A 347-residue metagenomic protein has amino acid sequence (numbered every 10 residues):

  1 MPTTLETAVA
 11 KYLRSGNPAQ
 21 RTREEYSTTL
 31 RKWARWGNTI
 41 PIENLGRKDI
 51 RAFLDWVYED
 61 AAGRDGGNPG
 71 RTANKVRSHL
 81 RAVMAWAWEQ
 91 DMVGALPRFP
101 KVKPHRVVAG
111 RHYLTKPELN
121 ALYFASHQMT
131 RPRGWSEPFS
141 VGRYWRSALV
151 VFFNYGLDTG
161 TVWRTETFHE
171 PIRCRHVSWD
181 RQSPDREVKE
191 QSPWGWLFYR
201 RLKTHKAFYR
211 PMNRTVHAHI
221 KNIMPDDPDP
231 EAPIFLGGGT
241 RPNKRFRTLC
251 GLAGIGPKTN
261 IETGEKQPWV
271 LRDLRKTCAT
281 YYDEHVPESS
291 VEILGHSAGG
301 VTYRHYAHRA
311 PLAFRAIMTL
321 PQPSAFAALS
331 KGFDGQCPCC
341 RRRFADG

Functional and structural regions predicted by a protein language model:
M1, C174, D180-E187, D226-D229 (+3 more regions): C-terminal secondary-structure termini that scaffold catalytic or DNA-interacting sites
P2-L30, N68: Short, aromatic/basic-rich helix-turn unit that serves as a nucleic-acid recognition element
K32, I40, L45, R64-K101 (+2 more regions): N-terminal DNA-binding recognition helix of tyrosine site-specific recombinases/integrases
N74, V93, F99-T159, W163: Basic, Lys/Arg- and aromatic-enriched nucleic-acid-binding interface segment
K101, Y155, R164-N222: Conserved tyrosine-mediated DNA breakage-rejoining catalytic core shared by Y-recombinases
V150, N154, G160-T161, D273-S297: C-terminal catalytic core of tyrosine-transesterase DNA break-rejoin enzymes
F168-W179, E265-P268, H285-A307, D334: Short, polar N-cap/turn motifs at the start of nucleic acid-interacting alpha helices
P211-K266, D283-V286: Active-site/catalytic core of tyrosine-dependent DNA strand-transfer enzymes
